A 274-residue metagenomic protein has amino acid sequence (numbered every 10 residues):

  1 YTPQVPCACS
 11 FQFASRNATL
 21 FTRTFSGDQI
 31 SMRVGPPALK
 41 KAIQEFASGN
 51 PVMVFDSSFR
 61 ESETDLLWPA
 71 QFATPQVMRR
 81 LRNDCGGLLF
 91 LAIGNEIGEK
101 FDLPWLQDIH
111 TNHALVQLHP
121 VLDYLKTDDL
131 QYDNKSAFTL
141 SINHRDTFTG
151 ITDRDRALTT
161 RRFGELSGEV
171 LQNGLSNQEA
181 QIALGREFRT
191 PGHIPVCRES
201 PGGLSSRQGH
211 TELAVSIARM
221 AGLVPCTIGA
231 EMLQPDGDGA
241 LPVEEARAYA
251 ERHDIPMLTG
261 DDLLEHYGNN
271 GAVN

Functional and structural regions predicted by a protein language model:
Y1, F11-F13, F21, F25: Aromatic (phenylalanine/tyrosine) cluster motif
C7-C9: Cysteine-centered motifs
F21-N274: Catalytic domains of riboflavin
